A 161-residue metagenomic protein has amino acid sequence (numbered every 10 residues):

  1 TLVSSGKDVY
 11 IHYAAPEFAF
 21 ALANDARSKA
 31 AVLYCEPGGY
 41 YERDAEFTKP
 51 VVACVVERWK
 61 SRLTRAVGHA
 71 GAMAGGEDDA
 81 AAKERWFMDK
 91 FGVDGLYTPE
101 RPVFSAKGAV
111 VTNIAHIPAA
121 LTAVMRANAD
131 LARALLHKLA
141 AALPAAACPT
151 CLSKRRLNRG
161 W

Functional and structural regions predicted by a protein language model:
T1-W161: Catalytic-core regions of core metabolic enzymes, especially those transforming organic acids/acyl-group intermediates
